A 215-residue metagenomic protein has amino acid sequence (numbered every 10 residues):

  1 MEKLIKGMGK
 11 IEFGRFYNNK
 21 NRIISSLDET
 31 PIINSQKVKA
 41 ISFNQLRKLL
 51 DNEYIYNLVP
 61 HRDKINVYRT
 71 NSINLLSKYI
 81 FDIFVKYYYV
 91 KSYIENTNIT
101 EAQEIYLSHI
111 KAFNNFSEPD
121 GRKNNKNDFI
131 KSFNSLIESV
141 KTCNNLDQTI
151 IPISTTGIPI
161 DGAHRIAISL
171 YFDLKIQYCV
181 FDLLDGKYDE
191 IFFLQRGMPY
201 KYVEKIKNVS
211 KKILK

Functional and structural regions predicted by a protein language model:
M1-I55, Y200-L214: Membrane-proximal basic amphipathic "stem/tether" segments
N57, I65-F116: Extended, charge-rich helix/loop segments that form flexible, surface "patches" used to engage negatively charged
E101-I160: Short alpha-helix boundary/capping and kink motifs at helix termini
T155-F172: A sequence-level detector for short glycine-anchored, His/Arg-bearing signature motifs that mark catalytic or binding
A167, Y171-L214: Accessory, usually C-terminal, subdomains that scaffold auxiliary metal cofactors
